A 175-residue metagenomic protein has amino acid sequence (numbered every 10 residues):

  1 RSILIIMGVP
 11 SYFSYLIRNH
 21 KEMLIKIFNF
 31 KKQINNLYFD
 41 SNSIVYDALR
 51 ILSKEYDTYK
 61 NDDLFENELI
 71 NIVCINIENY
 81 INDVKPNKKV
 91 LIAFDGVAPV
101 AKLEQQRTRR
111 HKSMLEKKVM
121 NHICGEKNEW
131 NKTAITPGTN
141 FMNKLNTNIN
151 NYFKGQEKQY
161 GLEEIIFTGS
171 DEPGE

Functional and structural regions predicted by a protein language model:
S2-E175: Noncatalytic, typically N-terminal accessory segments of nucleic acid-processing enzymes and closely related
